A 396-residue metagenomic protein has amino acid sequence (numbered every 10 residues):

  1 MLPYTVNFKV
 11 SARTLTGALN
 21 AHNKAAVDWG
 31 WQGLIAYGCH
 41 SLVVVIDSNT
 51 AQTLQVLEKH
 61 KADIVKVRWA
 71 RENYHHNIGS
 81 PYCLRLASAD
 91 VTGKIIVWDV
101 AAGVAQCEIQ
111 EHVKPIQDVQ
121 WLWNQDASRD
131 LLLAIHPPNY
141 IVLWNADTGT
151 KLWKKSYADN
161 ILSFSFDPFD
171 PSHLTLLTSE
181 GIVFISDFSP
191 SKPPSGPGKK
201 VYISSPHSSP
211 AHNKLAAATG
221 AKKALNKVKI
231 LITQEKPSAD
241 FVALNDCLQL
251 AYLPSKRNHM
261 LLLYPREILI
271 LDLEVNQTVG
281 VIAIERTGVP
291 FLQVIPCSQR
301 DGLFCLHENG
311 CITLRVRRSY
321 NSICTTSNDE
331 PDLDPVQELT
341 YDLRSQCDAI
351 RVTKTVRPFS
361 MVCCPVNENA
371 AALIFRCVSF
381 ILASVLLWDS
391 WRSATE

Functional and structural regions predicted by a protein language model:
M1-I46, L54-L57, V65, N73 (+3 more regions): N-terminal alpha-helical scaffolding segments that mark the starts of alpha-solenoid/helical-repeat architectures
T14-A18, L54-K59, A105-H112, W153-S156 (+3 more regions): Short C-terminal beta-strands that terminate individual repeats in beta-propeller domains, predominantly WD40 blades
T16-D28, A62-I78, K114-Q125, D159-D167 (+5 more regions): Canonical WD40 repeat/beta-propeller blade segments in eukaryotic WD-repeat proteins
K24-A25, W31-A36, T53-Q55, Y74-A87 (+11 more regions): Structural hallmark of WD40 beta-propellers
H40, V91, P137, S179 (+6 more regions): Short loop/turn segments immediately following the C-termini of beta-strands
V43-D47, V67, I95-D99, I141-N145 (+5 more regions): WD40-repeat beta-propellers
A127-L152, D159-E235, A243: Solenoidal tandem-repeat scaffolds enriched in leucines and small polar residues
L152, D187-V201, E274-V279, V316-P331 (+1 more regions): Short loop/turn segments immediately following beta-strands, especially the blade-tip and inter-blade linker loops
